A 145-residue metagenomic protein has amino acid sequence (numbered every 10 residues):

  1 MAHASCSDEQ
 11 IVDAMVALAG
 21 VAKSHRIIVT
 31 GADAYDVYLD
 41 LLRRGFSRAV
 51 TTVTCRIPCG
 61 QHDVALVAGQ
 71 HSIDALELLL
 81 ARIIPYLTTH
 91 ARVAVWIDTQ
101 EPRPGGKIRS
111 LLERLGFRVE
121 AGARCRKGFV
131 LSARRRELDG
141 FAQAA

Functional and structural regions predicted by a protein language model:
M1-H25: Class I SAM-dependent methyltransferase Rossmann-like catalytic core, especially the SAM/SAH-binding loop
Q10-M15, D33, Y38-G60: A short, well-structured beta->alpha microelement
S24, G60, H90-A91: Beta-strand-connecting loops/turns
V29-A34, T52-T54, V67-S72, W96-Q100: Structural motif
T54-D74, L78-A81: A short acidic, Gly/Pro-enriched loop at the edge of an enzyme's catalytic core that lines a small-molecule cofactor
A75-R92, R109: A short glycine-rich, Lys/Arg-flanked "PGG" loop and its adjoining helix->strand segment in the class I
V95-E120: Conserved class I S-adenosyl-L-methionine
L115-A145: Core SAM-dependent methyltransferase catalytic element
